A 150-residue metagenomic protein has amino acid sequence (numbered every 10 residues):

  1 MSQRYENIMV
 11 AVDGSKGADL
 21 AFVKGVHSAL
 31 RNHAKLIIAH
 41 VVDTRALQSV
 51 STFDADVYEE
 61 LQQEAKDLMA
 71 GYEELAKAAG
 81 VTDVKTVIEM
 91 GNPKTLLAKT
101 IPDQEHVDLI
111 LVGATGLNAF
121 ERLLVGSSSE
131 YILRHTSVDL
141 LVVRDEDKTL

Functional and structural regions predicted by a protein language model:
M1-Q3, E74-I110, L150: Structural beta-alpha unit
S2-T52, A79: Small/aliphatic-rich secondary-structure junction motif
A21, Q48-S51, L96-K99, R122-L124: Short, well-ordered secondary-structure micro-motifs
K24, L61-Y72, L96: Short, solvent-exposed amphipathic alpha-helices that sit in or adjacent to ligand/effector-binding or catalytic
H27, D103-L150: Gly/Ser-rich helix-loop-strand patches that form or flank binding pockets for ribonucleotide-derived cofactors
A39, K85-E89, L141: General small-molecule cofactor/ligand-binding pocket signal
H40-D67, L150: Acidic, proline/glycine-rich short linear motifs
V42, I88-N92, T115: Short beta->alpha linker loops
